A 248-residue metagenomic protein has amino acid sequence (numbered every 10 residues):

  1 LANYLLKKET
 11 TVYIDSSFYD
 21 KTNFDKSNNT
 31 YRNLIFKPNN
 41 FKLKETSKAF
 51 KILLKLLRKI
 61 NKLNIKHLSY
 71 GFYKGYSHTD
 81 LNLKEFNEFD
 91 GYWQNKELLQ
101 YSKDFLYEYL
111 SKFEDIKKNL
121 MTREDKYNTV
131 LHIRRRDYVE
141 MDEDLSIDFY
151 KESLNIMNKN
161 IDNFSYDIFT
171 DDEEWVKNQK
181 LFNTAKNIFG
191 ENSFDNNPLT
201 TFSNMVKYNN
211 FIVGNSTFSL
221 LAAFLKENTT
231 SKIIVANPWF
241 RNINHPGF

Functional and structural regions predicted by a protein language model:
L1-S17: N-terminal pre-catalytic "stem/leader" segment of glycosyltransferase-like enzymes
N3-L5, L120-T122, L225: A general structural signal for short secondary-structure junctions and capping/turn motifs
L5, Y138, T229-T230: Generic hydrophobic alpha-helical segments
S17-T22, W93-Q94, R134-Y138, Y150 (+3 more regions): Short, solvent-exposed loop/turn segments at secondary-structure junctions
T22-P38, W175-A185, N244-F248: Short, aromatic/basic amphipathic alpha-helical patches
N23-I161: Secretory-pathway luminal glycosyltransferase catalytic domains
N158-N244: Donor-binding and catalytic core of enzymes assembling or modifying cell-surface/extracellular glycoconjugates
